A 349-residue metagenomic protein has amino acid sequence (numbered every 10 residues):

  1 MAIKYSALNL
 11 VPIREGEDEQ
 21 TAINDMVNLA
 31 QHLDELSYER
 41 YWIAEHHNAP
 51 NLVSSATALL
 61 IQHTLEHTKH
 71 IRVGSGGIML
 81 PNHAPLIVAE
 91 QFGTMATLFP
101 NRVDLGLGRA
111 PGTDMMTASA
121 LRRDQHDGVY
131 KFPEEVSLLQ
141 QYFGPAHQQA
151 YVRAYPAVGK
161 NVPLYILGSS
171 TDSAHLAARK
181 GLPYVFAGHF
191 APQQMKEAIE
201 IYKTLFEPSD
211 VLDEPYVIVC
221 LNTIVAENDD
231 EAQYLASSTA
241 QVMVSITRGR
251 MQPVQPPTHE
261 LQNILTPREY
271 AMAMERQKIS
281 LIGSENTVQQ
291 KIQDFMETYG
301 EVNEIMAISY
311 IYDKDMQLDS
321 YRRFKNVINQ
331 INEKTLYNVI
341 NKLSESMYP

Functional and structural regions predicted by a protein language model:
M1-T68, S344-Y348: N-terminal beta1-alpha1-beta2 module of alpha/beta enzyme domains
A2-K4, L8-E19, P81-G144, Y184: Flexible, glycine-rich active-site loops centered on histidine and acidic residues that chelate a metal or position
Y5, L33, S37, E45 (+6 more regions): Conserved, mostly hydrophobic/aromatic
Y5-N9, Y41-I43, V73-S75, V103-L107 (+4 more regions): Hydrophobic faces of well-ordered beta-strands that scaffold small-molecule active sites in alpha/beta enzyme cores
N9-N24, I78-P85, V158-G168, Q277-G283: Active-site mouth loops of central-metabolism enzymes
D34, I61-K69, A96-V103, A178-R179 (+2 more regions): Acidic (Asp/Glu)-rich catalytic clusters
Q125-R153, Q194-E301, N332-P349: An alpha-helical appendage that flanks or caps ligand/catalytic pockets
A174, A178-Q193, I199, K203: A conserved active-site cap/scaffold subdomain adjacent to cofactor or substrate pockets
